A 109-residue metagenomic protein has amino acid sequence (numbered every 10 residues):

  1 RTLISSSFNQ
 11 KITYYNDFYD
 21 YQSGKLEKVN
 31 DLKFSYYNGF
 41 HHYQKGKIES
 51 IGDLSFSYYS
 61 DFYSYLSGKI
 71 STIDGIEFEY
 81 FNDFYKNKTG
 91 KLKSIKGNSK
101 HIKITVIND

Functional and structural regions predicted by a protein language model:
R1-D109: Repetitive, compositionally biased segments used for assembly/scaffolding
